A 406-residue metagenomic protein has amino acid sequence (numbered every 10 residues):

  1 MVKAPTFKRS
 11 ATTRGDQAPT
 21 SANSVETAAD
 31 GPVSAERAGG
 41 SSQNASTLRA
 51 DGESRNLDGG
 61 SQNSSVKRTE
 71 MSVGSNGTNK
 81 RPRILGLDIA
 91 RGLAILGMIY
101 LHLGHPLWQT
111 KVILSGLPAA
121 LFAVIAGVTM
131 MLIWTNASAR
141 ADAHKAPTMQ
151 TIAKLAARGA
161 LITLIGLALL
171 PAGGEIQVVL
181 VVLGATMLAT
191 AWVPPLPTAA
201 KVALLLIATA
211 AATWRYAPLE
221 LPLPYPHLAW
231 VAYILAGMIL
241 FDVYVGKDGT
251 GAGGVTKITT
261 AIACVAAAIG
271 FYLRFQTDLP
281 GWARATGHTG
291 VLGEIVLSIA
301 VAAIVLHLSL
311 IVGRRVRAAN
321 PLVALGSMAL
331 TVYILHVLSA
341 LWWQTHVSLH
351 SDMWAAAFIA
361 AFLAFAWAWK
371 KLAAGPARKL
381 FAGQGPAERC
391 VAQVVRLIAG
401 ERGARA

Functional and structural regions predicted by a protein language model:
M1-T20, V25-T27: N-terminal acidic, proline/glycine-rich, low-complexity intrinsically disordered segments
V2-K3, E26, S72-A406: Alpha-helical transmembrane segments and their immediate juxtamembrane cytosolic regions
V2-R9, D30, R49-E53, G60-R83: Short, Lys/Arg-rich, polar N-terminal cytosolic tail immediately upstream of the first transmembrane signal-anchor
P19, E26, P32, E36 (+5 more regions): Intrinsically disordered, low-complexity segments used as extracellular stalks/linkers and nuclear/regulatory IDRs
